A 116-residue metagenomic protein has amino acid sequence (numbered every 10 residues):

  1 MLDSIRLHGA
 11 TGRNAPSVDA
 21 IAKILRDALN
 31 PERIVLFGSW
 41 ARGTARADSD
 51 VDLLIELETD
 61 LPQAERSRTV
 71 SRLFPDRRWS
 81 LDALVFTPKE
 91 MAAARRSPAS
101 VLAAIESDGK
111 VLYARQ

Functional and structural regions predicted by a protein language model:
M1-R33, R42-A47, E58-Q116: Catalytic core of pol beta-like nucleotidyltransferases
S39: Conserved H-loop
S49-V51: Short, conserved active-site loops that position catalytic residues or coordinate cofactors/metal ions across diverse
L54-E56: Short hydrophobic/aromatic beta-strand micro-patches that form the beta-sheet surface supporting nucleotide- or nucleic
